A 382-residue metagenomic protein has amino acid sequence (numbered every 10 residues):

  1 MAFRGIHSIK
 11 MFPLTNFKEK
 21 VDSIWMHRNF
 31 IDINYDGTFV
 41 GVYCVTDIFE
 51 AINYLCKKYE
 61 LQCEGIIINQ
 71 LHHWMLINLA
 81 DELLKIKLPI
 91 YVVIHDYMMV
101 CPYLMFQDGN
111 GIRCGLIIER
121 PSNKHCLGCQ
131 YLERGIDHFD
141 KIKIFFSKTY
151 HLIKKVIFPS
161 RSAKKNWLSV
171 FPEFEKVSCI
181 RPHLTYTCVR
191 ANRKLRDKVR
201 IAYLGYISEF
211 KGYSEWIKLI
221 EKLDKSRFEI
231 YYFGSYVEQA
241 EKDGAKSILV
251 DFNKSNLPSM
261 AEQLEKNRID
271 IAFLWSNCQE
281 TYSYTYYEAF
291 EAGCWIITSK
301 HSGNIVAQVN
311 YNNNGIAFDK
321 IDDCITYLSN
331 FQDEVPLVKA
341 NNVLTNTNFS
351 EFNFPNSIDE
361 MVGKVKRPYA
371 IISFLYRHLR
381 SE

Functional and structural regions predicted by a protein language model:
C56-M75, P89-V93, I271-L274: Short N-terminal targeting/anchoring amphipathic segment
G115-K155: Membrane-proximal helix-turn-helix segments that form the acceptor-binding/catalytic region of lipid-linked
K148-K155, K164-T185: Helix-loop-beta element that forms the nucleotide-linked donor phosphate-binding surface in glycosyltransferases
S208-K222: A conserved mid-protein helix/loop that constitutes part of the nucleotide-sugar donor-binding site
G234-K266: Nucleotide-activated donor-binding/catalytic signature segment of Leloir-type glycosyltransferases, i.e., the conserved
A261-E262, Y286-E291, I305-A307: Short alpha-helical segment that forms part of, or immediately flanks, the ligand-binding pocket in carbohydrate-active
I271, W295-S299: Short hydrophobic beta-strand element within catalytic cores of glycosyltransferases and related nucleotide-activated
Y311-D323, Q332: Conserved acidic donor-binding segment of nucleotide-sugar-dependent glycosyltransferases
